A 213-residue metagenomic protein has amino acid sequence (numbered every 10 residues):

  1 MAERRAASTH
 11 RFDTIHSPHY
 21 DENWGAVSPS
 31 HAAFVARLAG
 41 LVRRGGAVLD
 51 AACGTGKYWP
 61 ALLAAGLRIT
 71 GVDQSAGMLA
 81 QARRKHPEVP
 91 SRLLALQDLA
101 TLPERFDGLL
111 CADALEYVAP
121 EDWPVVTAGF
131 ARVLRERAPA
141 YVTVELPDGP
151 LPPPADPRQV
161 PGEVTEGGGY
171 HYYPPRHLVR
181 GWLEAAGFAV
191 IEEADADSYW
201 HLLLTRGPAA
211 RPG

Functional and structural regions predicted by a protein language model:
M1-A47, G54-T101, V118, D122-V125 (+2 more regions): Class I (Rossmann-like) S-adenosyl-L-methionine-dependent methyltransferase catalytic domain, capturing the SAM-binding
F106-D107: Local beta-strand N-terminus motif with an aromatic residue
L110: A conserved beta-strand element that flanks and buttresses the S-adenosyl-L-methionine
D113-A114: Short catalytic micro-motifs in class I SAM-dependent methyltransferases
R132: Short, conserved loop/helix-junction motifs that constitute active-site signature segments in enzyme catalytic cores
